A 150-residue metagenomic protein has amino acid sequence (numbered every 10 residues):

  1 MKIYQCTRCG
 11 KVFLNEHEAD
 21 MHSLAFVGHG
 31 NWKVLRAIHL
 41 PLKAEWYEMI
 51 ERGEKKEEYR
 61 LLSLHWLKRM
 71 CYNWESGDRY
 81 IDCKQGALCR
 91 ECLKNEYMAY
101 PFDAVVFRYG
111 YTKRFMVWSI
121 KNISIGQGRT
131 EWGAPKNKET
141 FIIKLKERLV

Functional and structural regions predicted by a protein language model:
M1-I3, A104: Short, acidic/polar N-cap/turn motifs at the starts of alpha helices
K2, H17-W32: C-terminal recognition-helix end and immediately following basic linker of small zinc-binding "finger" domains
C6: Short cysteine-rich clusters marking metal-coordination/redox-active sites
C9: Short Cys/His-rich metal-coordination motifs, predominantly Zn2+-binding knuckles/fingers
V12-F13: Conserved X-F/Y motif at the start of the beta-hairpin in classical C2H2 zinc finger domains
K33-V150: Catalytic phosphate/metal-binding cores of nucleic-acid and nucleotide-processing enzymes, i.e., regions that mediate
